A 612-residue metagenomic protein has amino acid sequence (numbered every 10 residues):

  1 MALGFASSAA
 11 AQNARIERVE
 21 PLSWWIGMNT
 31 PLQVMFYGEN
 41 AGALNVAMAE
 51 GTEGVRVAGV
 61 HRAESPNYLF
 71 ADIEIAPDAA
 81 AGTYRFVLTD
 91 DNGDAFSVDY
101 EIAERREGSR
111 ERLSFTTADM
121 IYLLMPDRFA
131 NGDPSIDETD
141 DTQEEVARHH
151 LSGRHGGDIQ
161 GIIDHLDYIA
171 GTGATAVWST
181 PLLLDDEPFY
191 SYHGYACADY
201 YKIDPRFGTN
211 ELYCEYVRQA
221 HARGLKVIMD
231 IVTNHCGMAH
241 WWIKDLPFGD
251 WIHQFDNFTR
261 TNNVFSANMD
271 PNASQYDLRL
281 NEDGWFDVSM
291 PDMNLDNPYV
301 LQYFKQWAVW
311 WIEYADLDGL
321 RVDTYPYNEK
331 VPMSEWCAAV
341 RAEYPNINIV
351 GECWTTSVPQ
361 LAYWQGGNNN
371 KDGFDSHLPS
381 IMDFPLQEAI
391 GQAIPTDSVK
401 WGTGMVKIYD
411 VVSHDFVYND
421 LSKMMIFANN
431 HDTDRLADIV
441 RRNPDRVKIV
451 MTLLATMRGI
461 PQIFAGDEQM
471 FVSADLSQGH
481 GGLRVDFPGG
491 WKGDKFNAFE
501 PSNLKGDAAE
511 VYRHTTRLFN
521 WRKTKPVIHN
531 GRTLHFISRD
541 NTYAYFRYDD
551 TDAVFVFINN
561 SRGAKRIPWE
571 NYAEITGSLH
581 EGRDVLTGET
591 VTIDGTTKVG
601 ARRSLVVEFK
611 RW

Functional and structural regions predicted by a protein language model:
M1-A6: Bacterial N-terminal signal peptides
A11, G93-F96, I102-M120, D167-A170 (+2 more regions): Carbohydrate-interacting/catalytic domains
Q12, M28-N92: Immunoglobulin-like IPT/TIG beta-sandwich domains and homologous Ig-like subdomains
Q12-A43, V98-E107, E111: Beta-strand/beta-sandwich contexts
L124, I169, S179, Y200 (+10 more regions): Conserved, mostly hydrophobic/aromatic
F129-Y314, M333-Y344, N348, C353 (+4 more regions): Substrate-binding/active-site clefts of carbohydrate-active enzymes
V217, H235, W307-V309, E313-D318 (+10 more regions): Active-site-proximal helices and loops of the catalytic beta/alpha 8
N419-R442: Active-site clefts of carbohydrate-active enzymes
